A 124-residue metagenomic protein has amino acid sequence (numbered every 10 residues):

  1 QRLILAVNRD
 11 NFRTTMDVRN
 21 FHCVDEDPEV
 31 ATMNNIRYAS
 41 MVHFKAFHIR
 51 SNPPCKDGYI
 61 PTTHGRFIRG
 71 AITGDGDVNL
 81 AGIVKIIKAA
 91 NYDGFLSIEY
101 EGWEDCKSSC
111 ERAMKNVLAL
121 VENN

Functional and structural regions predicted by a protein language model:
R2-N124: Histidine-acidic metal/acid-base catalytic patches
